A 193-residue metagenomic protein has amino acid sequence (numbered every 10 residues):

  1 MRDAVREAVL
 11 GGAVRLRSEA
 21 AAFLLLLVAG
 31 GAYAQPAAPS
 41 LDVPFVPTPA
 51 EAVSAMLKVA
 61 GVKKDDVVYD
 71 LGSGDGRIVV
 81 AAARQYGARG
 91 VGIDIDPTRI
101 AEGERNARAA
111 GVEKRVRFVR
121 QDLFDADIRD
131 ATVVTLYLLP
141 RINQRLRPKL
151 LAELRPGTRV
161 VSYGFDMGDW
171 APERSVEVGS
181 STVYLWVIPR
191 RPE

Functional and structural regions predicted by a protein language model:
E19-G31: Bacterial N-terminal signal peptides
A32-D66: S-adenosyl-L-methionine
D65-G74: Conserved class I S-adenosyl-L-methionine
G76-V80: Glycine-rich SAM-binding Motif I of class I
R89-D94: Conserved SAM-binding motif I beta-strand of class I
I100-D130: S-adenosyl-L-methionine
R129-R145: A short SAM/SAH-binding and catalytic strip from SAM-dependent methyltransferases
R141-E193: C-terminal substrate-binding/active-site "lid" region of AdoMet-derived donor-dependent transferases
